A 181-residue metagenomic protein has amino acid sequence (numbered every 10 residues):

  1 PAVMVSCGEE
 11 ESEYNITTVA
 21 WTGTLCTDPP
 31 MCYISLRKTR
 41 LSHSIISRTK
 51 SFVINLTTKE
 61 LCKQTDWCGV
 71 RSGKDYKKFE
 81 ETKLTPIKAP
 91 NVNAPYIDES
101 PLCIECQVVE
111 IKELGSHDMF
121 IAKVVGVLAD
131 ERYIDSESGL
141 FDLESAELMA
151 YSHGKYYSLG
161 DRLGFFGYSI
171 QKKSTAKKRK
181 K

Functional and structural regions predicted by a protein language model:
P1-K181: Basic, polyanion-binding surface patches
